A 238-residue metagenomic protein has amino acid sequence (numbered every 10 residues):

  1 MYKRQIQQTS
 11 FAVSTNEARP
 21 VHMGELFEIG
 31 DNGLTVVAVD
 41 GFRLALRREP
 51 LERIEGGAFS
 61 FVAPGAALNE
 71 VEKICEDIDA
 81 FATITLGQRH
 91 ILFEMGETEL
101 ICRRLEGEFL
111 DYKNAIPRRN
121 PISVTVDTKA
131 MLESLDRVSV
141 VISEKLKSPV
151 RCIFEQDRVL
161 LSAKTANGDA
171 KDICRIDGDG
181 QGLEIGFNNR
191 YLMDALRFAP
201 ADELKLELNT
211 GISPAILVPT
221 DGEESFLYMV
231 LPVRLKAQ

Functional and structural regions predicted by a protein language model:
K3-R48, I54-L105, N120-Q238: DNA polymerase processivity clamps
A115-R119: Bateman (tandem CBS) regulatory domains
